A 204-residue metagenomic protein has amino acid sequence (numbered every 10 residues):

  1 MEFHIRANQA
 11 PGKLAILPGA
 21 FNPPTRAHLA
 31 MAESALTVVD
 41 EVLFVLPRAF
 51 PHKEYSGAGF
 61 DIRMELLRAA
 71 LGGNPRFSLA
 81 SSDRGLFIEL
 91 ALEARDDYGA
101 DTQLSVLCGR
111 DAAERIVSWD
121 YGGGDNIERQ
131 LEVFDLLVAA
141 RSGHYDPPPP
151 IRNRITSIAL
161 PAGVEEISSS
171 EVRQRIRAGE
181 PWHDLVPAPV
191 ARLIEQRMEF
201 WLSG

Functional and structural regions predicted by a protein language model:
M1-G204: Nucleotidyltransferase catalytic core that binds NTPs
